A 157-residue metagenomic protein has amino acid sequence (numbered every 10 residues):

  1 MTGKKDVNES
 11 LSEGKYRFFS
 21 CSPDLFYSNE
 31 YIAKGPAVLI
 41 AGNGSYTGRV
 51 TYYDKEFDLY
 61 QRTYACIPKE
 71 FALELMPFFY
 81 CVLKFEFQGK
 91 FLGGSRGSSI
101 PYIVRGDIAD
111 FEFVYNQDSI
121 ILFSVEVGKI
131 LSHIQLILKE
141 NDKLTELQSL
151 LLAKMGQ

Functional and structural regions predicted by a protein language model:
M1-Y115: DNA target-recognition domains and sequence-specific DNA-contacting regions of bacterial/archaeal
A72-E74, V82, G89, D107-Q157: Amphipathic alpha-helical coiled-coil/heptad-repeat segments
